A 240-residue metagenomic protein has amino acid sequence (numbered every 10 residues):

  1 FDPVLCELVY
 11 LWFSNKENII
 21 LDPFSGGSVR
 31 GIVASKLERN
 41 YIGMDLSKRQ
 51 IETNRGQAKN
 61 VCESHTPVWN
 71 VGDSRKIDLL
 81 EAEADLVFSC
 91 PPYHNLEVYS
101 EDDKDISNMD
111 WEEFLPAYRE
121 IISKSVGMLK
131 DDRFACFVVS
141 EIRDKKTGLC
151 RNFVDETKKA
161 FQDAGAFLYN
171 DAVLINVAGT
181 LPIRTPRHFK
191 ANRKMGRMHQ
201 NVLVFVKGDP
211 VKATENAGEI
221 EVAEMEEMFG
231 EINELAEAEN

Functional and structural regions predicted by a protein language model:
F1-N240: Class I S-adenosyl-L-methionine-dependent methyltransferase catalytic core
